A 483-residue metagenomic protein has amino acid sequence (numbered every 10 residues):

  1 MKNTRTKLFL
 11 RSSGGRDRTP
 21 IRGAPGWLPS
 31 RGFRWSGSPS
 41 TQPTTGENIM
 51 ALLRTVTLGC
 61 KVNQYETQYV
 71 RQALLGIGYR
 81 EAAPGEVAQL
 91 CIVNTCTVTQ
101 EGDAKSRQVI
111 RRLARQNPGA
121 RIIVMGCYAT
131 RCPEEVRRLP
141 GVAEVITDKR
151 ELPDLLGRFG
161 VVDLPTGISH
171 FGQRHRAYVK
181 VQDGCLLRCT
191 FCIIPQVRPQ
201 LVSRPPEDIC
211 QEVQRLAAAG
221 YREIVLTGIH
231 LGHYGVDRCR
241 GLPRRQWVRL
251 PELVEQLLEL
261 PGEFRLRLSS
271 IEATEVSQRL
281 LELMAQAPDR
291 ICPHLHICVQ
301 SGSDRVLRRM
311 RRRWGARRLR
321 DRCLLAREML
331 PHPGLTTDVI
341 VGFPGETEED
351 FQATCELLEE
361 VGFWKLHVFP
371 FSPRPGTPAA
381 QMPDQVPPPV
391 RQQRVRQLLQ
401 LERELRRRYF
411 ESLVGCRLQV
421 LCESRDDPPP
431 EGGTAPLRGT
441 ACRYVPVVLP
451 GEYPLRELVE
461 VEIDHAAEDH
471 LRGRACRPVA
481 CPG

Functional and structural regions predicted by a protein language model:
K2-N3, N48: Polybasic, lysine-rich low-complexity intrinsically disordered segments
T44-D237, Q246-R249, L295, R317-E328 (+3 more regions): Proteins enriched for Cys/Gly/acidic motifs involved in redox and nucleic-acid/cofactor modification
I122-I123, R131-C132, A218-E348, E359: Conserved SAM/AdoMet-binding glycine-rich loop
Q381-G483: Terminal RNA-binding accessory module
